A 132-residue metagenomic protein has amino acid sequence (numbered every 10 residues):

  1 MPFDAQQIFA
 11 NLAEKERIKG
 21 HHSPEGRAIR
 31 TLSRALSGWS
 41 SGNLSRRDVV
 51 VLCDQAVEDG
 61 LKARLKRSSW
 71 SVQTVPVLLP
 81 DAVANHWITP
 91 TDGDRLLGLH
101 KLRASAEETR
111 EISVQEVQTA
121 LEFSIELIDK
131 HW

Functional and structural regions predicted by a protein language model:
M1-A104, E108, S113-W132: Amphipathic alpha-helical interface elements
